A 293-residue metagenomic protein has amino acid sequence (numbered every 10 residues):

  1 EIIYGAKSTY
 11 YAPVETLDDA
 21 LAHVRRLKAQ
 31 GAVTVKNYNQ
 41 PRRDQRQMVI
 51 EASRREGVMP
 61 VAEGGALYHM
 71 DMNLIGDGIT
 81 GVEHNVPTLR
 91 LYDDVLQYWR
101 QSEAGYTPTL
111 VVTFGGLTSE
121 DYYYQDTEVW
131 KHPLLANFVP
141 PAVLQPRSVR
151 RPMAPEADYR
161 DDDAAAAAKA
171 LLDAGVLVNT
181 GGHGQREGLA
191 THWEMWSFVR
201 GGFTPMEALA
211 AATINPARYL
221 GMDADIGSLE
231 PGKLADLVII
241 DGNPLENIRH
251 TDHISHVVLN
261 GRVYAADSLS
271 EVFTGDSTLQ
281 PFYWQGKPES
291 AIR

Functional and structural regions predicted by a protein language model:
E1, R46-G65, E103, T107-P108: Alpha-helix-loop-beta-strand connector modules within alpha/beta enzyme cores
E1-T9, Q47, A142-R147: N-terminal small/glycine-rich loop or linker at the start of catalytic domains across soluble metabolic enzymes
I2-D19, V61, A66: Active-site mouth loops of central-metabolism enzymes
A22-P41, P87-G201, T274-S277, Q285-R293: Active-site neighborhoods of metal-dependent hydrolases
G31, R54-M59, I75-V82, Q101-G105 (+2 more regions): Glycine-enriched alpha-helix->loop->beta-strand junction motifs that scaffold or abut catalytic
G31, S53, V82, Y106 (+7 more regions): Divalent metal-coordination and catalytic microenvironments
L189, T204-L209, Y219-I254: Acidic, glycine-enriched loop/beta-strand segments at the rims of small-molecule binding/catalytic pockets
V257: Short aromatic-centered micro-motifs
